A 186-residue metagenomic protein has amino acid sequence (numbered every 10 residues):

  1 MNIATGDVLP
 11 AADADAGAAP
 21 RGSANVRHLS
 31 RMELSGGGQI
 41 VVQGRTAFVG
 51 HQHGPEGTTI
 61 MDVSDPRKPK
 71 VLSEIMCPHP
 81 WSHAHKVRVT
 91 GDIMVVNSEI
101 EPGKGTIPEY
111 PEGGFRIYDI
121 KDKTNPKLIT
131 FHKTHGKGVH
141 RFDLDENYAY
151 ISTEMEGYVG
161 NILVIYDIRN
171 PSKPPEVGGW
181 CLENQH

Functional and structural regions predicted by a protein language model:
M1-H186: Feature marking well-ordered beta-strand scaffolds used for ligand recognition
